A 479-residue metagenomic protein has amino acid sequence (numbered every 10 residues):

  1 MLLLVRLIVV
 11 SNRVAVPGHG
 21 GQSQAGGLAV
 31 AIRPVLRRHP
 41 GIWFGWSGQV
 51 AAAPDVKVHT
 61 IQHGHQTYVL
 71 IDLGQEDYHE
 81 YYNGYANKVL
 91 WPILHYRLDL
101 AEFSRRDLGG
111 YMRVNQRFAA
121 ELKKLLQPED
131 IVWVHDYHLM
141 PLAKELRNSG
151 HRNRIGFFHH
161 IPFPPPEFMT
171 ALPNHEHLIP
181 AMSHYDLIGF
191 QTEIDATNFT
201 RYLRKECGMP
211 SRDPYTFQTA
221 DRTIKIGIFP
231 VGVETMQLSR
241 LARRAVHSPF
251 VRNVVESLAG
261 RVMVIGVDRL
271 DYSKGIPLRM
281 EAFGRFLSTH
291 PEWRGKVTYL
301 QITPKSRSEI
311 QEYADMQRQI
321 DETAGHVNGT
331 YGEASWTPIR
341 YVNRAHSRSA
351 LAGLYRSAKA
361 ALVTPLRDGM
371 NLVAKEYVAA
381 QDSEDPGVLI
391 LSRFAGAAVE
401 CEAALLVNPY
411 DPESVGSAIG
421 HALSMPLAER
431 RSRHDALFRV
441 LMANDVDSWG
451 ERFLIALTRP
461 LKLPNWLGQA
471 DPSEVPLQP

Functional and structural regions predicted by a protein language model:
M1-P479: Catalytic cores of carbohydrate-active enzymes across secretory and cytosolic contexts
